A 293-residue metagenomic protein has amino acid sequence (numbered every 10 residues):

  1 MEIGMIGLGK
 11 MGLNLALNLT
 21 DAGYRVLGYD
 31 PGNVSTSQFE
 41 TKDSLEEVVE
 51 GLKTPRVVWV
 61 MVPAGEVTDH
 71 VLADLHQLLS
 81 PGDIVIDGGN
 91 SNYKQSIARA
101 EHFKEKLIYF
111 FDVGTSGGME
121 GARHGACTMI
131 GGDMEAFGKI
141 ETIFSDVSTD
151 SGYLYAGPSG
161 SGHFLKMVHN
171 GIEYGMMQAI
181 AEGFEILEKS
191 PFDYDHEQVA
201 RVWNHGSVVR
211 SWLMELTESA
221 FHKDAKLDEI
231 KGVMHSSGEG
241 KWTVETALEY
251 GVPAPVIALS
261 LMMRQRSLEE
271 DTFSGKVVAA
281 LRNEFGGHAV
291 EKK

Functional and structural regions predicted by a protein language model:
M1-R56, G82, M119-A122, N283: NAD(P)+-binding Rossmann beta1-loop-alpha1 motif at the extreme N-terminus of oxidoreductases
I6, Y29, M61, D87-G89 (+2 more regions): Structural motif
V26, T41, Y109-F111, A254: Hydrophobic beta-strand scaffold residues
P31, F39-I97, K104, A122-I130: Rossmann-like NAD(P)-binding element
V71, N92-E182, L187: Rossmann-fold dinucleotide-binding core
K139, G160-H288: Helical "substrate-binding/catalytic lid" subdomain of Rossmann-like NAD(P)-dependent dehydrogenases/reductases
